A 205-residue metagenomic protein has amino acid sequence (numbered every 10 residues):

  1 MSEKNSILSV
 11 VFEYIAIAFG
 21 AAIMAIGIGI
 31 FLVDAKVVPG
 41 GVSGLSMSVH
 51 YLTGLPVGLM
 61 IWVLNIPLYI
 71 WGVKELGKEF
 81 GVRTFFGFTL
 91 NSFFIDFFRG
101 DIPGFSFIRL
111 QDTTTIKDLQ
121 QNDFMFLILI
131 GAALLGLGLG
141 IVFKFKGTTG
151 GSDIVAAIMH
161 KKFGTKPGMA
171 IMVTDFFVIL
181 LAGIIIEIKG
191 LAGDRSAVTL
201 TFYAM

Functional and structural regions predicted by a protein language model:
S2-M205: Core subunits and conserved enzymes of cellular information-processing and envelope-translocation systems across
